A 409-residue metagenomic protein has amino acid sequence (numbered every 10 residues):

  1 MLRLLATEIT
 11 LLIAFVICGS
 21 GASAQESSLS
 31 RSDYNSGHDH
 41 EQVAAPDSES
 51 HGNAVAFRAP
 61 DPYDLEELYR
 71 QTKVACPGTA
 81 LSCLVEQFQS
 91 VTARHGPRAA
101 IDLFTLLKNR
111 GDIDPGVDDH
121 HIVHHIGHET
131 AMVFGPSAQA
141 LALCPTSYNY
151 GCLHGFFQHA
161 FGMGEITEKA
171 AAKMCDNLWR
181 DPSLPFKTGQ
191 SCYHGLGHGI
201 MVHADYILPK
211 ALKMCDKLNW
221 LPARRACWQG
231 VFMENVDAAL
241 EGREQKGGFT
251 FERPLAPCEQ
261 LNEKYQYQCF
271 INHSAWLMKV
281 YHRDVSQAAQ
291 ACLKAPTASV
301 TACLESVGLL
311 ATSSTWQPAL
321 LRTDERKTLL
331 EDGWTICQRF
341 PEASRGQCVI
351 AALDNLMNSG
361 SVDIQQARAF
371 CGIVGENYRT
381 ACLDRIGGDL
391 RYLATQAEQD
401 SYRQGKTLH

Functional and structural regions predicted by a protein language model:
M1-L4: Positively charged n-region of N-terminal signal peptides that target proteins for export
T7-G19: Bacterial N-terminal signal peptides
G21-S23: Sec/Tat signal peptide C-region and signal peptidase I cleavage site
E26-H409: Non-catalytic tandem-repeat scaffold regions and their flanking low-complexity/translocation tails
